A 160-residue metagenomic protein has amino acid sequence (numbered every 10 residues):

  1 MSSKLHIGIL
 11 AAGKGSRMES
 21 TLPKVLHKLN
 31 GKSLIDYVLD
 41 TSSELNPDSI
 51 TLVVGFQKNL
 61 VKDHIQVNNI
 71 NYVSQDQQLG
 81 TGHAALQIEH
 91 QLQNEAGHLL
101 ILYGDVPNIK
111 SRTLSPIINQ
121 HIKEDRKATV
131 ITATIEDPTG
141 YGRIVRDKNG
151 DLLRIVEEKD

Functional and structural regions predicted by a protein language model:
M1-S20: N-terminal nucleotide-binding beta1-loop-alpha1 segment
S2-H6, K32-N119, K123, R146: Conserved N-terminal catalytic core of the sugar/cofactor nucleotidyltransferase
A11, V54, Y103, T132-A133: Short beta-strand/turn micro-motifs composed of small residues that flank or help shape donor/cofactor-binding pockets
R17, H64, I155: Residues that scaffold the ATP/ADP-binding catalytic core of kinase and kinase-like folds
L22-K28: Short glycine-enriched, charge-decorated loop/helix-capping segments at active-site entrances that position
V25, N69-N71, D151: Conserved beta-strand segments of alpha/beta enzyme cores
L26, Y72, A128-V130: Conserved beta-strand scaffold positions in the cores of enzyme catalytic domains, especially in NTP/NDP-utilizing
N59, I109-D160: Conserved core of the sugar-phosphate nucleotidyltransferase
